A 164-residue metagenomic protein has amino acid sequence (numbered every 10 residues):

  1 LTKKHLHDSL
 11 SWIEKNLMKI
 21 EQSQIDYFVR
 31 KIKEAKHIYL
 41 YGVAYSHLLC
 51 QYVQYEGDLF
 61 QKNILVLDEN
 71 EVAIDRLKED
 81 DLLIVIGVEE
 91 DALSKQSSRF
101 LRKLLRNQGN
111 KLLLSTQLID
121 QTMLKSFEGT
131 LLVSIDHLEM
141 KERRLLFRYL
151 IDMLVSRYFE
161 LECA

Functional and structural regions predicted by a protein language model:
L1-D26: HTH-adjacent hinge/linker in prokaryotic transcriptional regulators
D8-W12, H37, S134: General secondary-structure edge motif
L17, G42, E139, R143: Glycine- and other small-residue-rich loops at beta-strand/loop junctions that grip anionic moieties
I20-S23, Y39, L161: Short secondary-structure junctions and interdomain/linker hinges
Y27, K36, L48-A164: C-terminal regulatory/effector modules of DNA-binding transcriptional regulators
I32: Beta-strand-loop-alpha "switch" segments that mediate conformational coupling across diverse proteins
A35-G42: Short glycine-rich phosphate-binding loop at a beta-alpha junction
